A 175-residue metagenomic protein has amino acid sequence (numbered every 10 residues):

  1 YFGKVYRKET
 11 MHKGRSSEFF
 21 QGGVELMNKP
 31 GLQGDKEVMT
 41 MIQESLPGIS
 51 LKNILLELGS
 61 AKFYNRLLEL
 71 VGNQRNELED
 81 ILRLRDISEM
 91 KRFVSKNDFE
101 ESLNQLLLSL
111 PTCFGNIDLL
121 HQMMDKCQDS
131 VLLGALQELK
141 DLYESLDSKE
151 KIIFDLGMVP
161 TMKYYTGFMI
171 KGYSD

Functional and structural regions predicted by a protein language model:
Y1-K52, K96-D175: Positively charged, Gly/Ser-enriched RNA/tRNA-binding surfaces
E18-G22, L58-R66: Short, conserved phosphate-binding/catalytic loop or strand-edge motifs used in phosphoryl-/nucleotidyl-transfer
V38, S60-F63, D86, E138: Internal, well-ordered alpha-helical segments in soluble enzyme and binding-protein domains
M41-P47, K62-G72: Hydrophobic mid-domain F-helix/FG-region of cytochrome P450s
L55: Glycine- and acidic-residue-rich phosphate-binding/metal-coordinating active-site segment common to enzymes that handle
N65-R75, Y164-I170: Short glycine/threonine-rich loop-to-helix capping motif typified by GTGT followed within a few residues by an Asp-Pro
N73-F99: Acidic, His- and aromatic-enriched active-site or binding-groove loops in soluble protein domains that engage sugars
